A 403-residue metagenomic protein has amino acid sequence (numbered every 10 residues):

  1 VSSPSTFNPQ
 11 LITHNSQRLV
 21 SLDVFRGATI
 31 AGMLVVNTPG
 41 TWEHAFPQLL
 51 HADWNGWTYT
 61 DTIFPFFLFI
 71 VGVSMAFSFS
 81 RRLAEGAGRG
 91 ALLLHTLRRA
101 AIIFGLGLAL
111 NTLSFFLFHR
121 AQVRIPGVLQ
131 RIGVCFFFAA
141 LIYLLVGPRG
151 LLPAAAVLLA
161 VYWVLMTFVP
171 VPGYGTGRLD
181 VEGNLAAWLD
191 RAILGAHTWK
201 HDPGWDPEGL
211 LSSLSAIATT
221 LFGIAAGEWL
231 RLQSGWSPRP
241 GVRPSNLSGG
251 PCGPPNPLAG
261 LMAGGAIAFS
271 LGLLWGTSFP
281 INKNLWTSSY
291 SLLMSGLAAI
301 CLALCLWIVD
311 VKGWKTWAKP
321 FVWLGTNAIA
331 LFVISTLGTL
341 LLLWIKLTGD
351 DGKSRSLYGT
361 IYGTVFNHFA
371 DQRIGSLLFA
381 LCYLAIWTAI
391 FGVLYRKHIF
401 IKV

Functional and structural regions predicted by a protein language model:
V1-Q17, S234-N256: Intrinsic disorder/low-complexity segments
H14-L92, A328, S335, L341 (+1 more regions): N-terminal signal-anchor module of multipass membrane proteins
R18-V24, T29, A259-S270, V311-G338 (+1 more regions): Functional transmembrane helices that form membrane-embedded active or gating regions
P39-Y59, R89, L113-P126, Y174-A186 (+4 more regions): Membrane-interface interhelical loops and short amphipathic "cap" helices that link adjacent transmembrane segments
W57, D61-F64, D206-A216, K283-A299 (+3 more regions): Membrane-interface transmembrane-helix boundary segments in multi-pass integral membrane proteins
D61-F66, R81-N111, F115-F116, R120-A121 (+5 more regions): Transmembrane alpha-helical segments and their boundary/interface "anchor" motifs in multi-pass integral membrane
P148-A218: Long hydrophobic alpha-helical segments that form multi-pass transmembrane helix bundles in integral membrane proteins
A225-S234, N256-D310: Long, well-ordered mid-to-C-terminal structural blocks that present hydrophobic/aromatic surfaces
